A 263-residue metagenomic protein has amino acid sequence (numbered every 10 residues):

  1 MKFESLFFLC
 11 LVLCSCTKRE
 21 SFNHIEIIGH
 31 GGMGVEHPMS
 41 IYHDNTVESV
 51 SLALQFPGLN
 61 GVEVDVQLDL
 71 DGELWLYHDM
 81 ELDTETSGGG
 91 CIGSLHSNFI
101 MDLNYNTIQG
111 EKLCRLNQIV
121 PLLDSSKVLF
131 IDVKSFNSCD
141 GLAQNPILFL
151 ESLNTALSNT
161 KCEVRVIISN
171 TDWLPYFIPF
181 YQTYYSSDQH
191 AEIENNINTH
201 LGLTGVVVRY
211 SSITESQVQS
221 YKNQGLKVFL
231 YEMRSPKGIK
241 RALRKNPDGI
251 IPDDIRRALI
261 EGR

Functional and structural regions predicted by a protein language model:
E4-L13: Sec-dependent N-terminal signal peptides
C16-R263: Phosphate-group recognition and catalysis centered on beta-loop-alpha active-site segments
